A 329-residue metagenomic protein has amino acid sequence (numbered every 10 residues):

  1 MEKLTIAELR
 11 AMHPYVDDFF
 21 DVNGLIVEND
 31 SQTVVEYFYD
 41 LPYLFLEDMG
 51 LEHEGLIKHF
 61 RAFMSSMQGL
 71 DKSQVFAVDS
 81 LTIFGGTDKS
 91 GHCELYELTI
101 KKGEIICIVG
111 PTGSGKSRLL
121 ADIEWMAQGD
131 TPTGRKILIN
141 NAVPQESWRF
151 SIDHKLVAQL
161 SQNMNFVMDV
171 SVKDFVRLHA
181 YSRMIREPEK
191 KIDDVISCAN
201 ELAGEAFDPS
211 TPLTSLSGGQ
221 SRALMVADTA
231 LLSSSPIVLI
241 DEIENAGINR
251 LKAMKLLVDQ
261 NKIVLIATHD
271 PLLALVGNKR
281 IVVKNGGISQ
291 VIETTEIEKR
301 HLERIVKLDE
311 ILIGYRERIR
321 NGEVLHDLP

Functional and structural regions predicted by a protein language model:
I106-I108, L120: Short hydrophobic beta-strand immediately N-terminal to the Walker A/P-loop
T112, S117: Walker A/P-loop
L120-M184: ABC ATPase nucleotide-binding domain signature region
S210-L216: Conserved ABC ATPase signature
G218-L239: GG-anchored amphipathic helix commonly corresponding to the ABC/SMC/Rad50 NBD signature/C-loop
I266-H269: H-loop/switch region of ABC-family ATPase nucleotide-binding domains
L275-K284: Conserved catalytic segment of ABC-fold P-loop ATPases
G286-R320: Conserved beta-strand-loop-alpha-helix hinge in the C-terminal portion of ABC ATPase nucleotide-binding domains
